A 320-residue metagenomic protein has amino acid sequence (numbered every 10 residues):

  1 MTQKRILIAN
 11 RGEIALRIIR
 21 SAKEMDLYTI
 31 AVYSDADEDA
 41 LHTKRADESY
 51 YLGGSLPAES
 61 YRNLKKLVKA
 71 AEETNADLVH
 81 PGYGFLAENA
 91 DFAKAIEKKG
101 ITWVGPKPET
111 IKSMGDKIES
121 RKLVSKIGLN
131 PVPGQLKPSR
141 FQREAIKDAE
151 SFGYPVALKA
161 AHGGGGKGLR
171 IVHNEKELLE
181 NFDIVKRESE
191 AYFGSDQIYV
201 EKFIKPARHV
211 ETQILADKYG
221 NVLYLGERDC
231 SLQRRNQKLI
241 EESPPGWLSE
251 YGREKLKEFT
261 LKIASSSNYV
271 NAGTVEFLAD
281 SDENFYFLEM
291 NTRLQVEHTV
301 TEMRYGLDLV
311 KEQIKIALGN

Functional and structural regions predicted by a protein language model:
M1-V275, A279-H298, R304: N-terminal beta-alpha lobe that positions the nucleotide/phosphoryl donor in ATP/NTP-coupled carboxylate activation
R143-A145, E312-N320: Peripheral (often C-terminal) accessory segments that flank ATP-dependent C-N-forming ligase machineries
G306-L309: Acidic/proline- and glycine-rich, intrinsically disordered low-complexity segments that serve as regulatory linkers
